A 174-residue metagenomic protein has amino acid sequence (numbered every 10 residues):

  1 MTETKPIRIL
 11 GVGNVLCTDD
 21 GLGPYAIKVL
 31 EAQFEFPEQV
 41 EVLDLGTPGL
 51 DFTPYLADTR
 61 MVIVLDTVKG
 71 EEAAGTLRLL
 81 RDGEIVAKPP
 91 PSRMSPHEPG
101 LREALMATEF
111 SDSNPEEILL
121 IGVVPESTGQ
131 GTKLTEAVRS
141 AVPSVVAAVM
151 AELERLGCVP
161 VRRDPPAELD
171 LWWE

Functional and structural regions predicted by a protein language model:
M1-T2, E174: General N-terminal leader/first-domain-start detector
E3-L10, V15-A87: Nucleotide and nucleotide-moiety/phosphate-recognizing core
G11-L16, P90-R93, Q130-K133: A short glycine/serine-rich beta->alpha loop
G21, Y25, T47, E72 (+3 more regions): Conserved active-site and cofactor/substrate-binding residues in soluble primary-metabolism enzymes
V68-I118: Helix-loop-strand module that forms the ligand-binding subsite of alpha/beta enzymes
P89, L101-E174: Phosphate-binding/catalytic loops
